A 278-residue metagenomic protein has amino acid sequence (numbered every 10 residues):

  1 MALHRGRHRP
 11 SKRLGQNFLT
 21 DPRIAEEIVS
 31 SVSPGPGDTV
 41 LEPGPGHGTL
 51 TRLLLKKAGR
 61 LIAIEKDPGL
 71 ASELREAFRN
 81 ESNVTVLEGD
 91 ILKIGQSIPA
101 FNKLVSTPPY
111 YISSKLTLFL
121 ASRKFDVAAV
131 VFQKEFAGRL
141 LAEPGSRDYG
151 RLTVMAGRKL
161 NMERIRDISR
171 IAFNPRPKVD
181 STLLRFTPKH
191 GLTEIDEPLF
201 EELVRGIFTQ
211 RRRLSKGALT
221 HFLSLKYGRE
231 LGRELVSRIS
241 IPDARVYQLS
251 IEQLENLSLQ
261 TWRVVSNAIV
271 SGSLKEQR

Functional and structural regions predicted by a protein language model:
M1-G206, Y247, I251-R278: Catalytic cores of RNA-modifying enzymes
V179, F186, P198-D243: Long, well-ordered amphipathic alpha-helical subdomains in the mid-to-C-terminal portions of large enzyme subunits
